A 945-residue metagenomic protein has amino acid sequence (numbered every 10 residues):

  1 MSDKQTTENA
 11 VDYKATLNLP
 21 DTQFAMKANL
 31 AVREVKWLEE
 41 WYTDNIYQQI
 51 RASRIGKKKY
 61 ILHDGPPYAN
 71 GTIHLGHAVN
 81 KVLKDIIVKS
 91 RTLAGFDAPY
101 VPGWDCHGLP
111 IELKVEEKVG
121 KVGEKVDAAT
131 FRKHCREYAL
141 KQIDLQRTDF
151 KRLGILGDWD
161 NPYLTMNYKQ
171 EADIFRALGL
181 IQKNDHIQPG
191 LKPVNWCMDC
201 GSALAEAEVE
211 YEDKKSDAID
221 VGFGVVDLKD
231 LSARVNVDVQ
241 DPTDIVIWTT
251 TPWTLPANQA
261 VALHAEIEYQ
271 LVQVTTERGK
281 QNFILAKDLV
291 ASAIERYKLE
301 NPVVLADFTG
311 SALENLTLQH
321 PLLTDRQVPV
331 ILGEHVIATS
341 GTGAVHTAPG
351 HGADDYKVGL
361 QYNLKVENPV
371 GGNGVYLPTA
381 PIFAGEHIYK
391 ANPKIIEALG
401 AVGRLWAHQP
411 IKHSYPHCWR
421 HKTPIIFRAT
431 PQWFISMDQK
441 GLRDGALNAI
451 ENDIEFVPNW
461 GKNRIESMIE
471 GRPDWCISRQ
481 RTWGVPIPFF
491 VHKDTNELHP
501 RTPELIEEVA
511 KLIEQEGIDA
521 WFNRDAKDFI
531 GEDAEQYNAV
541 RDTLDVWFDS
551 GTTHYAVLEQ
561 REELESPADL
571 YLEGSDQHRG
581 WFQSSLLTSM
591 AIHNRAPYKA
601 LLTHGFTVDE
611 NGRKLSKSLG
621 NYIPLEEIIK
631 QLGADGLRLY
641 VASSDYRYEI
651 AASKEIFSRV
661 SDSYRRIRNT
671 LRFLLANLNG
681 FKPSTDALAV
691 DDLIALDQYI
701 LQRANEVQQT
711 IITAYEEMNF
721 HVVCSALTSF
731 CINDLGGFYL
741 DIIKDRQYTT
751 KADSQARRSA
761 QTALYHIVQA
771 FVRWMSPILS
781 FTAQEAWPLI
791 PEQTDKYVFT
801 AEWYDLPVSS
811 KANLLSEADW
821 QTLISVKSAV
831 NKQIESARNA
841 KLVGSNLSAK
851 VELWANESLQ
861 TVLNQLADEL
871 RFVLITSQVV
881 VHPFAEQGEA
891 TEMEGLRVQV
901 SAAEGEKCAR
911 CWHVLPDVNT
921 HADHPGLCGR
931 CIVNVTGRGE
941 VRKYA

Functional and structural regions predicted by a protein language model:
S2-K280, A348-Q361, K365-F383, R404-R443 (+6 more regions): N-terminal, positively charged nucleic-acid-binding surface of large information/translation enzymes
N29-E39, L156, Y168-N373, L447-S478 (+10 more regions): NTP-handling and nucleic-acid-processing catalytic cores
D105, V194, M198, L204-E212 (+10 more regions): Acidic, turn-prone loop/beta-hairpin segments
V122, E212, T347-G350, Y389 (+7 more regions): Conserved phosphate-binding loops in nucleotide/dinucleotide-binding enzymes
F150, D173, W475, D662-L675 (+2 more regions): Core structural elements
C197, C418, H492, D528-G531 (+2 more regions): Short cysteine-rich clusters marking metal-coordination/redox-active sites
D227, Y362-G374, R481-W483, V491 (+1 more regions): Alpha-helical recognition segments enriched in aromatics with Gly/Pro capping that present substrate-recognition
H417-H421, F606-L693, P791-T794, A840-V843: Catalytic adenosine-cofactor/nucleotide-binding cores of aminoacyl-tRNA synthetases and other
